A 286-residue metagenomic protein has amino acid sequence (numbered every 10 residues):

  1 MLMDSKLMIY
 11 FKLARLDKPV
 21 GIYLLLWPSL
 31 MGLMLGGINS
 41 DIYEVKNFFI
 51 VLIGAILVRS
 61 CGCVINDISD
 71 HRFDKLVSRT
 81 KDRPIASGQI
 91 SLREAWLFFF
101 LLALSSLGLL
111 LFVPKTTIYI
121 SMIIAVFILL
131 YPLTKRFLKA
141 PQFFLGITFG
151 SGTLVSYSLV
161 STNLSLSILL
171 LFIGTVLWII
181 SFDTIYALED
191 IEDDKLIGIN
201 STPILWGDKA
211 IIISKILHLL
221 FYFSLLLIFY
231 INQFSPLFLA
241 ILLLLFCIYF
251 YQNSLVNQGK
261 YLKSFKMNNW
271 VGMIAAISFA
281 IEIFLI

Functional and structural regions predicted by a protein language model:
M1-I286: Multi-pass alpha-helical membrane architecture of UbiA-family and related isoprenoid/lipid prenyltransferases
